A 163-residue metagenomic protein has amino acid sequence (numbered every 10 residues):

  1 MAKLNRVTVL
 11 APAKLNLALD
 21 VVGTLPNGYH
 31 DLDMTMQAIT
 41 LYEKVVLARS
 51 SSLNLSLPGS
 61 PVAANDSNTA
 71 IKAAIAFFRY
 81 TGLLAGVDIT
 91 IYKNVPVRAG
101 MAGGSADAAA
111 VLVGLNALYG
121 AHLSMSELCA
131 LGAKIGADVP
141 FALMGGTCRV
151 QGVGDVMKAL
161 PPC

Functional and structural regions predicted by a protein language model:
A2-A99, A117, A121, M125-S126 (+1 more regions): ATP-binding N-lobe of GHMP and related small-molecule kinases
L19, L112-L115, L128, L143: Generic leucine side-chain signal with a strong bias for well-ordered alpha-helical environments
D20, L25, H30, A70 (+4 more regions): Gly/Ser/Thr-rich beta-alpha loop segments that engage phosphate groups in nucleotides
L41, V95, V113-A117, A133 (+1 more regions): Alpha-helix termini
I71-I75, L112, A133, F141: Residues within alpha-helical segments
S105-Y119: Short, small-residue alpha-helix embedded
H122-C163: Alpha/beta catalytic cores of group-transfer enzymes, especially the acyltransferase/condensing modules of polyketide
